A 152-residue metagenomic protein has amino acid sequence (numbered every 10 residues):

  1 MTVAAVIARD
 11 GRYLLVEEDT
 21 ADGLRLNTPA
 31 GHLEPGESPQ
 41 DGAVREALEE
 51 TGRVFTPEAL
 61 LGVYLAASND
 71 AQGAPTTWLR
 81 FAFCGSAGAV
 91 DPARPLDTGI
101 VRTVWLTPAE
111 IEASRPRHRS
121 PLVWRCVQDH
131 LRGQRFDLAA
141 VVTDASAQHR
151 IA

Functional and structural regions predicted by a protein language model:
M1-L14, H32, C84: Conserved N-terminal beta-strand and adjoining loop/helix that marks the start of the Nudix/MutT-like hydrolase domain
D10-R12, D19, S86-D91, P108-E110: Short loop segments at secondary-structure junctions
V16, G36, S114: Residues that scaffold the ATP/ADP-binding catalytic core of kinase and kinase-like folds
G23-L26, T98-A152: Nudix hydrolase/Nudix homology domain
L24, P35, P75: A solvent-exposed, acidic/Ser-Thr-rich amphipathic alpha-helical stretch
T28-L61, F83: The catalytic Nudix box helix
A66-P92, V104, C126-H130: Active-site-adjacent beta-strand/loop module that shapes the phosphate/pyrophosphate-binding cleft
